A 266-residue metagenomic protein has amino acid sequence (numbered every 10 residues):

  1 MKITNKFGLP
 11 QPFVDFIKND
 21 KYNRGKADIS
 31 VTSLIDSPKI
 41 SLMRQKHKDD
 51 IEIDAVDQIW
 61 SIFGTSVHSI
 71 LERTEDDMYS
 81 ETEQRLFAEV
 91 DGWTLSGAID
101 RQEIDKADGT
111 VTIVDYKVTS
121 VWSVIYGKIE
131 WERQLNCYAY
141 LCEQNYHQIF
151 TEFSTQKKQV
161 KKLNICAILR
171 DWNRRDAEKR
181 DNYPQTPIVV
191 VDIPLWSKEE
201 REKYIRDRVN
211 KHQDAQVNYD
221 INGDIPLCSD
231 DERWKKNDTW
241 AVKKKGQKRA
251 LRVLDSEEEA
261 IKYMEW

Functional and structural regions predicted by a protein language model:
M1-I113, S120-R133, E143, R175-P184: Metal-dependent nuclease catalytic cores that hydrolyze phosphodiester bonds in DNA/RNA, characterized by
T4-F7, Y140-W266: Metal-dependent nuclease catalytic regions and adjoining charged, substrate-binding loops involved in nucleic-acid end
A55-D57, L135-Y138, D214-A215: Short, surface-exposed linear patches
S66-I70, C137, K203-D207: Long, highly charged amphipathic alpha-helices
D115-V118, A167: Residue-level recognition of conserved beta-strand positions in structured domain cores
E130-C137, E200: A general alpha-helical scaffold signature found inside nucleotide-binding enzyme cores
